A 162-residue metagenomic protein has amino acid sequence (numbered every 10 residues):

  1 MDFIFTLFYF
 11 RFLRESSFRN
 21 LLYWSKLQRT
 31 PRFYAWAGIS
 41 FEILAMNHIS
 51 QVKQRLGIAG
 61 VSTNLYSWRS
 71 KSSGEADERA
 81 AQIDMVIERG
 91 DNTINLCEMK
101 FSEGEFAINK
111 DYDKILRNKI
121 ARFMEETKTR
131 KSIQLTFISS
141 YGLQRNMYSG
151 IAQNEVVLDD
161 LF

Functional and structural regions predicted by a protein language model:
M1-I83: Accessory nucleic acid-recognition modules appended to NTPase machines
F8, I94, Q144: Flexible, glycine-rich phosphate/dinucleotide-binding loops and adjacent beta-alpha linkers at cofactor/substrate
F12, E98, I108, M147-G150: Short conserved micro-motifs at the rims of enzyme active sites and ligand-binding pockets
I49, A81-E103, L116, L135: Conserved catalytic cores of phosphodiester-cleaving nucleases, focusing on short active-site segments
Q54, I58-A59, R122-R130: Short mixed-charge
S102-R122: Mg2+/Mn2+-dependent nuclease catalytic core
T129-F162: Domain-level recognition of nuclease-like catalytic cores that cleave nucleotide substrates
